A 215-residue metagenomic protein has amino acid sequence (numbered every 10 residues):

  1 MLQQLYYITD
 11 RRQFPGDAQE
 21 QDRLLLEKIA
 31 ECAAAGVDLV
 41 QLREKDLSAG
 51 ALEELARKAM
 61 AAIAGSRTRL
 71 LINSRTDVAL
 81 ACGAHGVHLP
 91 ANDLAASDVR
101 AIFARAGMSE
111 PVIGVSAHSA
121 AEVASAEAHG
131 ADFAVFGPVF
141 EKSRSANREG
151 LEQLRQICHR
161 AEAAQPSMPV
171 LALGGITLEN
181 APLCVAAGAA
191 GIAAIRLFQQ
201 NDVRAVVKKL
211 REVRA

Functional and structural regions predicted by a protein language model:
M1-S97, A101-D132, A146-E149, Q156 (+3 more regions): Conserved N-terminal beta1-alpha1 strand-loop-helix module at the mouth
G137-F140: Flexible, gly/ser-rich surface segments that form the specificity/activation loops bordering the active-site cleft
S143: Conserved beta-loop-beta/alpha segment of the NTase-like Rossmann-fold superfamily that binds/positions NTPs
A189-G191: Internal alpha/beta core interface subdomains
